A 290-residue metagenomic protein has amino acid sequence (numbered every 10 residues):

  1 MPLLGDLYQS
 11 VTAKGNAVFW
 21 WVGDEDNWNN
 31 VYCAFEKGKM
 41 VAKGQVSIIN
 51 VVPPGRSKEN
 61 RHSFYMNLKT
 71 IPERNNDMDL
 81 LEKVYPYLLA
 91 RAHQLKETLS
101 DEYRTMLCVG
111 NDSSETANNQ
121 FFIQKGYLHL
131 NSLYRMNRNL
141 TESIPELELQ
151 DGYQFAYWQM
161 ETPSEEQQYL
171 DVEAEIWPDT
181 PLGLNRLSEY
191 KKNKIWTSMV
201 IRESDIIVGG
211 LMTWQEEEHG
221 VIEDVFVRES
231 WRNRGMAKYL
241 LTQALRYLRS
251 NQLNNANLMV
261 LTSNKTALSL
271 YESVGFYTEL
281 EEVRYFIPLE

Functional and structural regions predicted by a protein language model:
M1-F19, L147-P181: Short amphipathic alpha-helix that is part of the acyltransferase structural core
G15-V31, E36, V46-P53, P178-R228: A conserved beta-strand-loop-helix scaffold within acyl/acetyltransferase catalytic domains
G38-A42, I206-G209, T266, E279: Glycine-rich acetyl-CoA-binding "A-motif" of GNAT/NAT acetyltransferases
I49, N60, F64-E82, V225-N233 (+1 more regions): A short, internal acetyl-CoA/4′-phosphopantetheine-binding micro-motif in the GNAT/acyltransferase core
N67-D151, V283-I287: Acyl-donor-binding surface of acyltransferase catalytic domains
N76-Q94, V227, N233-S250, L268-S273: Conserved acetyl-CoA-binding loop-helix of GNAT-fold acetyltransferases
V109, I222, A256-V260: Conserved hydrophobic beta-strand within the GNAT/NAT acetyltransferase core sheet that lines the active-site cleft
N118-F122, Y271, F276: Conserved active-site tyrosine of GNAT-family acetyltransferases
